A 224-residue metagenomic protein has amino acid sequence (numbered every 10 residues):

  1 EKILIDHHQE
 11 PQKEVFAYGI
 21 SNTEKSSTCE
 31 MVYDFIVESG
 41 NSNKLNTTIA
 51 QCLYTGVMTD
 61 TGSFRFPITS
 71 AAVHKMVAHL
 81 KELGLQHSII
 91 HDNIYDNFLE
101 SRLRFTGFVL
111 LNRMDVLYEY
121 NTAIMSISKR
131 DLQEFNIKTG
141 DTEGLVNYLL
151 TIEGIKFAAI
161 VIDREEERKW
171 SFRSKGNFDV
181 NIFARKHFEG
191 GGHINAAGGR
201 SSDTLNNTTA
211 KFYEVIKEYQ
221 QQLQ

Functional and structural regions predicted by a protein language model:
E1, S39-K44, Q133-I137, E166: Short, glycine- and charge-enriched coil/turn segments that flank and shape catalytic ligand pockets
E1, V15-A17, L53, Y120-N121 (+1 more regions): Short coil/turn connectors at secondary-structure junctions
E1-D6, D34, R200: Short intrinsically disordered, low-complexity coil segments enriched in acidic
I3-I5, Y18-S21, A123-M125, A159-V161: Hydrophobic/aromatic beta-strand patches that form the interior of the parallel beta-sheet core in alpha/beta enzyme
H7-M76: Short alpha-helices
G62-H187, G192-Q224: Hydrophobic helix-and-loop "lid/oligomerization" segment in the mid-to-C-terminal part of catalytic domains
